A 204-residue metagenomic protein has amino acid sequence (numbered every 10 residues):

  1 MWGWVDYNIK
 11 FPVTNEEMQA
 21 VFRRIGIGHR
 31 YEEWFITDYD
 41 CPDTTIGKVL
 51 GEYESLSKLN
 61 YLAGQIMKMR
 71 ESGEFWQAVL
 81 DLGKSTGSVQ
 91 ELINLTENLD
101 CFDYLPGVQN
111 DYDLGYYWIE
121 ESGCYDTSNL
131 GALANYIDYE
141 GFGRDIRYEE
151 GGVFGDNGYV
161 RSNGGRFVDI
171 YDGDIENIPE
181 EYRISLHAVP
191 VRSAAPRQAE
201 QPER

Functional and structural regions predicted by a protein language model:
M1-V21, E200-E203: Short, extreme N-terminal segment that most often corresponds to the first beta-strand
E16-I93: Structured domain cores in non-transmembrane regions
G83, V89-S122: Extracytoplasmic/secretory-pathway segments with low complexity and glycosylation-like composition
D100, Y104, S122-T127, E140 (+2 more regions): Short linear regulatory motifs enriched in tryptophan with gly/pro/ser
V108, D113, S128, A134-N135: Catalytic cores and motor modules of nucleic-acid processing enzymes
L130-N135, Y139-V189: Glycine-rich, aromatic-bearing surface loops/beta-hairpins
D138, V189-R204: Non-Sec secretion/translocation targeting segments of pathogen effectors
